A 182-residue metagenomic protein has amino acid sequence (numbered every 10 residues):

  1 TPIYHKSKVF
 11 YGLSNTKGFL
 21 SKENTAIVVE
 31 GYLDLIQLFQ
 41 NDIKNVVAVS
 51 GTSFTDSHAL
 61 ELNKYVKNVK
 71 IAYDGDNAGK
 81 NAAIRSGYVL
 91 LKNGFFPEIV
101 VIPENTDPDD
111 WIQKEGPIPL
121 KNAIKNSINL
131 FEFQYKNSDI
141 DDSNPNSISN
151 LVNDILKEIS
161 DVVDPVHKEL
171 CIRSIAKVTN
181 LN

Functional and structural regions predicted by a protein language model:
T1-V69, N81-A83: Phosphate-handling DNA/RNA-contact segment within nucleic-acid enzymes
N15-G18, Q37, E61, R85 (+5 more regions): Alpha-helical scaffold segments in soluble metabolic enzymes
S21, T52-E104, W111-P119: Conserved catalytic cores of soluble enzyme domains, especially glycine-rich substrate-binding beta-alpha loops
E30, D34, D74-D76, D107: Acidic active-site catalytic centers that drive phospho-/nucleotidyl reactions and related ester hydrolyses
D34, A78, H167, N182: Short phosphate-engaging motifs
I43, V47, G87, L120-A123: Residues in and immediately flanking transmembrane alpha helices
G94-L181: C-terminal or mid-to-C-terminal helical accessory/interaction module adjacent to the motor/catalytic core
